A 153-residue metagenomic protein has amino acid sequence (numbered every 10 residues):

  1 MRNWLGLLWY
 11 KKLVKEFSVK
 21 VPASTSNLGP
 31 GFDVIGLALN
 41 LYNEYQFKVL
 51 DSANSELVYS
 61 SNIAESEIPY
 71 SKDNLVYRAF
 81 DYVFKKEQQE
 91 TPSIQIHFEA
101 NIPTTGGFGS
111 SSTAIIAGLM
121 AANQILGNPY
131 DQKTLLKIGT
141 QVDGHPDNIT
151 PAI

Functional and structural regions predicted by a protein language model:
W4-G106, M120, Q124, N128-Y130: ATP-binding N-lobe of GHMP and related small-molecule kinases
G106-T113: Short glycine/threonine-rich catalytic loop with a Thr-x-Gly-x-Asp
Y130-I153: Alpha/beta catalytic cores of group-transfer enzymes, especially the acyltransferase/condensing modules of polyketide
